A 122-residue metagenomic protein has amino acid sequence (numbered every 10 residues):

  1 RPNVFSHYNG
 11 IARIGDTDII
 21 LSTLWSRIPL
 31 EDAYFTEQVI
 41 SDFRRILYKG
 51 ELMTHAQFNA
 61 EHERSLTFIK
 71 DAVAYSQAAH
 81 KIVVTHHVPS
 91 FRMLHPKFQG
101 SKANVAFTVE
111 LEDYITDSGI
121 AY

Functional and structural regions predicted by a protein language model:
R1-G15, K97-D117: Core catalytic region of metal-dependent phosphoesterases/phosphodiesterases, especially metallo-beta-lactamase-like
P2-V4, F68-H80, D113-Y122: A structural motif corresponding to the C-terminal end of an alpha-helix and its immediate exit/capping segment
F5-Y8, R13-G15, R44-R45, M53-F58 (+1 more regions): Low-complexity, flexible helical/coil segments
I20-V83, H87-S101: Active-site-proximal loop/helix segment associated with metal-binding centers of metalloenzymes
